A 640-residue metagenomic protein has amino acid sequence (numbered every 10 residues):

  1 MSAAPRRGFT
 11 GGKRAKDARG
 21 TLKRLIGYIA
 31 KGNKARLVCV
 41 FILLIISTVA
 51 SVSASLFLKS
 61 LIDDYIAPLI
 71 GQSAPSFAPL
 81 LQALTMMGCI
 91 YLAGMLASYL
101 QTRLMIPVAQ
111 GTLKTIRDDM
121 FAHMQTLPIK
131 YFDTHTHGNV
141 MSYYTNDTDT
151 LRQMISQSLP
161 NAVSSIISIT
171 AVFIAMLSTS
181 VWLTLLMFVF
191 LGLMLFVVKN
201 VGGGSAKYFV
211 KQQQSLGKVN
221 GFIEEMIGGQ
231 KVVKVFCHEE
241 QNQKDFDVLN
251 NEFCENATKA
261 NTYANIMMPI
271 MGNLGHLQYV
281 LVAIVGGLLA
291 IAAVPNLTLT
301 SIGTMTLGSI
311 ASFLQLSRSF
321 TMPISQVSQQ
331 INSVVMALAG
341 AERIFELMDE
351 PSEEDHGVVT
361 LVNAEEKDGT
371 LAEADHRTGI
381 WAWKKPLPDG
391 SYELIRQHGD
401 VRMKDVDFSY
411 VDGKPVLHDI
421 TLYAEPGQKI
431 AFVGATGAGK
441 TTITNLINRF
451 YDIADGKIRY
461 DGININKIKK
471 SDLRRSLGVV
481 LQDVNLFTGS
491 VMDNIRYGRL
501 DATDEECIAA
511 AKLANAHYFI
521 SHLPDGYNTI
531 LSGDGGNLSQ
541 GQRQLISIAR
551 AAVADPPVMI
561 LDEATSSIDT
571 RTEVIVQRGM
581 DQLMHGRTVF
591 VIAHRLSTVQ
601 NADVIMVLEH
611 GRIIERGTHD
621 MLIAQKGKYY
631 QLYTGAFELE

Functional and structural regions predicted by a protein language model:
M1-S51, I66-M86, Q101-M105, A109 (+9 more regions): Membrane-integrated ABC transporters
A3-K13, Q110, D118-S142, N146-T150 (+5 more regions): Short intracellular "coupling" helices and adjacent cytoplasmic loop segments at the cytosolic face of multi-pass
G11-A18, I42-L43, A50-I66, I90-H137 (+12 more regions): Juxtamembrane helix-loop junctions of ABC transporter transmembrane domains
K23, I42, A97, Q101 (+4 more regions): Hydrophobic alpha-helical transmembrane segments of ABC transporter permease domains
K31-K34, I129-K130, N146-I155, L159 (+6 more regions): An intracellular "coupling" helix at the cytosolic face of ABC transporter transmembrane type-1 domains
G32, R36-V49, S53, Q157-V210 (+2 more regions): Transmembrane helices of ABC transporter permease
P68, A175-V189, K259, Y263-E342 (+2 more regions): Helix-loop-helix
S73, A364-E640: ABC-type nucleotide-binding domain
